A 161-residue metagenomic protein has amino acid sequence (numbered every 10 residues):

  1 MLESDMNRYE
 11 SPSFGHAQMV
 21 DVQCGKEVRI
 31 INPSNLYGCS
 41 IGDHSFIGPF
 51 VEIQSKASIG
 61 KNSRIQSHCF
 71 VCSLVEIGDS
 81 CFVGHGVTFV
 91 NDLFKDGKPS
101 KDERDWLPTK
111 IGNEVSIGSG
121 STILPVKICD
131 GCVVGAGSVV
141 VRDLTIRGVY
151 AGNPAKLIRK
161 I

Functional and structural regions predicted by a protein language model:
L2-Q23, N32-I128, N153-I161: Flexible, glycine/small-residue-enriched loop-and-beta-strand segment within the central core of proteins
G112, T145-I146: Short coil/turn connectors at secondary-structure junctions
G131-V140, V149: C-terminal/domain-terminus segments
G137, D143-T145, I161: Short glycine-rich donor-binding/catalytic loop of glycosyltransferases that coordinates the nucleotide-sugar
I146, A151-P154: Acidic, glycine-centered active-site loop in nucleotide-sugar glycosyltransferases
